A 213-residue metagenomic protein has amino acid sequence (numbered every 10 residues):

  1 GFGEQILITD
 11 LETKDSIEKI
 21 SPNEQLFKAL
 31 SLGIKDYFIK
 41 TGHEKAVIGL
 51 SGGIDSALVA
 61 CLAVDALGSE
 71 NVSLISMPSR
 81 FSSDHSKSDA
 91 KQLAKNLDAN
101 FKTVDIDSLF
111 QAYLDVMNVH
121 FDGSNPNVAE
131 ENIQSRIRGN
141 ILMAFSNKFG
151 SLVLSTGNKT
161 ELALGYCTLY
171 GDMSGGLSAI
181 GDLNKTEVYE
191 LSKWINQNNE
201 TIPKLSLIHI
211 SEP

Functional and structural regions predicted by a protein language model:
G1-K28: C-terminal beta-strand edge segments of enzyme domains
G3-D10, N71-S76, R80, D84-A129 (+2 more regions): A conserved beta-strand->alpha-helix junction
S16-E24, G49, S76-S83, A99-T103 (+3 more regions): Hydrophobic alpha-helical scaffolding
Q25-V47, I141-F145: Phosphate/ATP-binding catalytic cores across multiple sugar-kinase/actin-like superfamilies, primarily ASKHA
K35-E44, D65, S69-V72, Q92 (+2 more regions): Conserved helix-loop functional segments at active or binding sites
E44-L50, I54-K91: ATP-dependent adenylation/pyrophosphate-handling site
L97, H120-N199: Active-site adenylate/phosphate-handling loop in enzymes that bind or generate adenylated species
L205-P213: Residue-level detector of conserved catalytic or cofactor/ligand-binding positions in enzyme active sites
